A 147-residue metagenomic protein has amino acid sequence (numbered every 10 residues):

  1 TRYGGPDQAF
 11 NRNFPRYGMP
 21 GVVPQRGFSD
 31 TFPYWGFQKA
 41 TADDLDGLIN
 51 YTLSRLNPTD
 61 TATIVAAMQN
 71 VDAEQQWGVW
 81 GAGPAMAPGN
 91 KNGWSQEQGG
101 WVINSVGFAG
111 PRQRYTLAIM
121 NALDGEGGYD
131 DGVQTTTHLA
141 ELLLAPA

Functional and structural regions predicted by a protein language model:
R2-G4, L53-A73, G99-A147: Structured C-terminal helix/loop/strand segments within mature extracytoplasmic catalytic/sensor domains
R2-L56: Mid-domain, small-residue-enriched loop/turn segments at the edges of structured enzyme/sensor domains
R16-D30, G36, A62, G81-G99 (+1 more regions): Short flexible/disordered coil segments
W35-Q96: A conserved catalytic-loop motif detector
